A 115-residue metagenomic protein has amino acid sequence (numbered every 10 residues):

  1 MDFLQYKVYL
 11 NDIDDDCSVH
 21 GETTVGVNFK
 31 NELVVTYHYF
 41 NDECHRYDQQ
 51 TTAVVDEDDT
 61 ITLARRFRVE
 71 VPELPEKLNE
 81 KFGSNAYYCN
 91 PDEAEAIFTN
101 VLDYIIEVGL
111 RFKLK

Functional and structural regions predicted by a protein language model:
D2-H38: Amphipathic, interaction-prone secondary-structure segments
F40-H45: Short, surface-exposed beta-strand-loop junctions and turns on beta-sheet-rich folds
Y47-K115: Mixed-charge, Lys/Arg-enriched low-complexity segments
